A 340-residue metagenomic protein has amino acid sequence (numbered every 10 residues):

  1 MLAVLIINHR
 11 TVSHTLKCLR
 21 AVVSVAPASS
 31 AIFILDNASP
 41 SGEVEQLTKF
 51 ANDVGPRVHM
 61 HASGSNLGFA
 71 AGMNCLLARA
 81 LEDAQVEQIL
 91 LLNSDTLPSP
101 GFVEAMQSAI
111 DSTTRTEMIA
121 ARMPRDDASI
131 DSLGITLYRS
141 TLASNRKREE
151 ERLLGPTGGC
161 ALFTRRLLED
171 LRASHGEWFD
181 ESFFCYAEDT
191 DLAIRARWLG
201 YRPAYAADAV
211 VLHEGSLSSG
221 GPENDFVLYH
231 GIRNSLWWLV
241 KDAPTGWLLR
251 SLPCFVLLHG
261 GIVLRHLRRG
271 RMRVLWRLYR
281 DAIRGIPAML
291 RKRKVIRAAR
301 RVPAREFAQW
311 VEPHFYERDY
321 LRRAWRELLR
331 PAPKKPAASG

Functional and structural regions predicted by a protein language model:
A21, D36-L47, S65: A conserved acidic beta->alpha catalytic loop
A21-S29: Short, acidic, metal-binding catalytic loop of nucleotide-sugar glycosyltransferases
A62-L81: Glycine-rich, basic loop-to-helix element that forms the pyrophosphate-binding segment of sugar-nucleotide handling
V86-L97: Short beta-strand-to-loop acidic/aromatic patch adjacent to the donor-nucleotide binding site
T96-S132: Conserved donor NDP-sugar-binding/catalytic core segment of glycosyltransferases
S144-R165, W178, F184-C185, T190-D191 (+2 more regions): A recurrent flexible, glycine/aromatic-enriched loop bordering the glycosyltransferase active site that acts as
H175-E177, E181-F184, T190-L212: Catalytic donor-sugar/metal-binding loop of nucleotide-sugar-dependent glycosyltransferases
R202-K294, R305: Active-site-adjacent helix/loop segment of glycosyltransferases that harbors family-specific signature motifs
